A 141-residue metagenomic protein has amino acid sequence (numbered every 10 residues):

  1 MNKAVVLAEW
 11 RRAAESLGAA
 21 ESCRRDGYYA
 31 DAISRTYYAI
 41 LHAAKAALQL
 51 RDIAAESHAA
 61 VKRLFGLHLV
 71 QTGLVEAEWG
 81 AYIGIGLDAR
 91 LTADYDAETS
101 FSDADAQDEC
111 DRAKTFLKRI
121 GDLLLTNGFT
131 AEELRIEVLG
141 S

Functional and structural regions predicted by a protein language model:
M1-S141: Terminal alpha-helical segments
